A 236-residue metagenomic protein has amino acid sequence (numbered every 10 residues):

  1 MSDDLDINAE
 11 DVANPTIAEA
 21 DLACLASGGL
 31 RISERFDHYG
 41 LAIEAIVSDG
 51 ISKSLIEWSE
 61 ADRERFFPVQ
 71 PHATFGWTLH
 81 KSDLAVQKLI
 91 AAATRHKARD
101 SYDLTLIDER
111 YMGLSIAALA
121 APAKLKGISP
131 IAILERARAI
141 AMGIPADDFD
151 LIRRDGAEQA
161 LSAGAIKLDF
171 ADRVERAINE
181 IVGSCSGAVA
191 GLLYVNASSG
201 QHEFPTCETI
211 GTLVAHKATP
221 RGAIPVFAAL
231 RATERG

Functional and structural regions predicted by a protein language model:
M1-G236: Compositionally biased terminal segments of proteins
